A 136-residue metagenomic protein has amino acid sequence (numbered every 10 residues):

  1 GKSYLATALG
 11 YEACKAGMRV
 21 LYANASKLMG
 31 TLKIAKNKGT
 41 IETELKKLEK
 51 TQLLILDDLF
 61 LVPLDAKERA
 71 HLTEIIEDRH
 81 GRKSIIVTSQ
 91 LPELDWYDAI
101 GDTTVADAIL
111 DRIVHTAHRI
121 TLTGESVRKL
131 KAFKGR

Functional and structural regions predicted by a protein language model:
G1-K2: Conserved glycine(s) of the Walker
L5, L9: Hydrophobic positions on the alpha1 helix immediately C-terminal to the Walker A/P-loop
Y11, K15: Short, well-ordered alpha-helices that flank and scaffold nucleotide-derived cofactor binding pockets
R19, A23, K27-K50, L56-R136: Replace "adjacent to P-loop NTPase cores in ATP/GTP-dependent enzymes" with "adjacent to NTP-binding cores
